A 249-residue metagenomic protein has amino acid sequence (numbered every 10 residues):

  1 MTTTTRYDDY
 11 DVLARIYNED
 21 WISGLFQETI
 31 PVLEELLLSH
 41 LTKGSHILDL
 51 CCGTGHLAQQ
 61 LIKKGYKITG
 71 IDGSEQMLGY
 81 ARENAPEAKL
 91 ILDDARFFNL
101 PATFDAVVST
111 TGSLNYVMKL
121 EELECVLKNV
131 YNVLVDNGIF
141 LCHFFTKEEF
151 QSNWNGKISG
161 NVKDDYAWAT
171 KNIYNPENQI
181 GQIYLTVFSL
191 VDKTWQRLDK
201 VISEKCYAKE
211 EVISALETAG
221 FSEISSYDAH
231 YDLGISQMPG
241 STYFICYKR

Functional and structural regions predicted by a protein language model:
M1-K43: Conserved class I S-adenosyl-L-methionine
L48, G55-F97: Class I SAM-dependent methyltransferase SAM/SAH-binding core
R96-A106: A short acidic, Gly/Pro-enriched loop at the edge of an enzyme's catalytic core that lines a small-molecule cofactor
D105-E121: A short SAM/SAH-binding and catalytic strip from SAM-dependent methyltransferases
E124-D136: A short glycine-rich, Lys/Arg-flanked "PGG" loop and its adjoining helix->strand segment in the class I
N137-F144: Conserved beta-strand signature within the Rossmann-like core of class I S-adenosyl-L-methionine
F144-I213: SAM-dependent methyltransferase
K209-R249: C-terminal lobe and adjacent flexible extensions of AdoMet/dcAdoMet transferase-like proteins
